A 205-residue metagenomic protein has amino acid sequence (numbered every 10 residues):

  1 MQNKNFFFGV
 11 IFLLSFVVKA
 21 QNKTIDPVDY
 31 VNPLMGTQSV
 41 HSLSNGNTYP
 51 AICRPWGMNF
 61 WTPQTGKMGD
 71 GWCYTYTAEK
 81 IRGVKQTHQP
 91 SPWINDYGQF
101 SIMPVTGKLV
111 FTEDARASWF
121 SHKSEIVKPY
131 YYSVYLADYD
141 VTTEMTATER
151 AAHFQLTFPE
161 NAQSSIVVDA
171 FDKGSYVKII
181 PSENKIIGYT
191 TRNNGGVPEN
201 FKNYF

Functional and structural regions predicted by a protein language model:
M1-N22: Bacterial Sec-dependent N-terminal signal peptides
N22-F205: Accessory carbohydrate-recognition regions in carbohydrate-active enzymes
